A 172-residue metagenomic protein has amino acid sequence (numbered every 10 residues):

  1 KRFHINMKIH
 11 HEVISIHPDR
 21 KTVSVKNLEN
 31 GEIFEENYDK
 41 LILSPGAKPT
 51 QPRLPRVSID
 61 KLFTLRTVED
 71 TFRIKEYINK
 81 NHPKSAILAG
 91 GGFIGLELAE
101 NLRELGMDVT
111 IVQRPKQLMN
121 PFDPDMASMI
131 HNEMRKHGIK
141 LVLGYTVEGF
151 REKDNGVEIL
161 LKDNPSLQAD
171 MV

Functional and structural regions predicted by a protein language model:
F3, V57-S58, L105, H137: Short, structured coil segments at secondary-structure junctions
K8-I16, R20-S24, E29, E36 (+1 more regions): A Rossmann-like FAD-binding core segment of flavoenzymes
P18, P52-L54, L98-A99, E152: Short glycine-/acidic-enriched loop or helix-start segments at secondary-structure transitions that form or flank
D39, K84, D170: Conserved acidic residues
A47-E69, K162-V172: Glycine-rich beta-alpha-beta "Rossmann" dinucleotide-binding loop(s) and their flanking helix/strand
R73-F122, G156: Rossmann-like NAD(P)H-binding beta-loop-alpha module
